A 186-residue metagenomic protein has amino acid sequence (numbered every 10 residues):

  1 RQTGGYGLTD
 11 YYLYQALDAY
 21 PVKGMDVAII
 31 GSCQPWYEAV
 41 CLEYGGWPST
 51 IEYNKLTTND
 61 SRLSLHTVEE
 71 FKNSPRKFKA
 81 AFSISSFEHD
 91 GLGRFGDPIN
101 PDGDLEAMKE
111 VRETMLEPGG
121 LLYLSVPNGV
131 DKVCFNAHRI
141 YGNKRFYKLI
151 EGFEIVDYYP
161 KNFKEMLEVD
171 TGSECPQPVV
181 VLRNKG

Functional and structural regions predicted by a protein language model:
R1-G24: Class I SAM-dependent methyltransferase Rossmann-like catalytic core, especially the SAM/SAH-binding loop
D26-A28, A80: Structural motif
A28-N73: Class I SAM-dependent methyltransferase SAM/SAH-binding core
F71-F82: A short acidic, Gly/Pro-enriched loop at the edge of an enzyme's catalytic core that lines a small-molecule cofactor
F82-F87, G91: A conserved beta-strand element that flanks and buttresses the S-adenosyl-L-methionine
I99-L121: A short glycine-rich, Lys/Arg-flanked "PGG" loop and its adjoining helix->strand segment in the class I
D102, L124, G129-K148: Acceptor-substrate binding/catalytic loop of class I
R139, N143-G186: Class I S-adenosyl-L-methionine
